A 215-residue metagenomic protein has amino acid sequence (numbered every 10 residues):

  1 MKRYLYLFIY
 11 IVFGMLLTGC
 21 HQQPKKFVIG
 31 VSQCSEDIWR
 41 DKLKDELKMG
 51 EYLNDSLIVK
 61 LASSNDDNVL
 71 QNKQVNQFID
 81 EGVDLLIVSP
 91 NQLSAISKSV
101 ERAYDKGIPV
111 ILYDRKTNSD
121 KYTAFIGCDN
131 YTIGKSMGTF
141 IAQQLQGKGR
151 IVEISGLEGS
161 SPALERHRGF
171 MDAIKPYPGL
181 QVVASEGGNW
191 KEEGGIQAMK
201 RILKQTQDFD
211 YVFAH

Functional and structural regions predicted by a protein language model:
K2-T18: Sec-dependent bacterial lipoprotein signal peptides
C20-H215: A residue-level marker of the well-folded mature domains of exported/periplasmic proteins
